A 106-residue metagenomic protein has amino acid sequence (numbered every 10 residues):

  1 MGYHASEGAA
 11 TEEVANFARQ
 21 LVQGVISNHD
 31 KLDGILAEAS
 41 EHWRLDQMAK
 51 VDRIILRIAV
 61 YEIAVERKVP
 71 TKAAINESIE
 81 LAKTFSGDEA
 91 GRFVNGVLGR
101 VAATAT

Functional and structural regions predicted by a protein language model:
M1-T106: N-terminal interaction/assembly modules
